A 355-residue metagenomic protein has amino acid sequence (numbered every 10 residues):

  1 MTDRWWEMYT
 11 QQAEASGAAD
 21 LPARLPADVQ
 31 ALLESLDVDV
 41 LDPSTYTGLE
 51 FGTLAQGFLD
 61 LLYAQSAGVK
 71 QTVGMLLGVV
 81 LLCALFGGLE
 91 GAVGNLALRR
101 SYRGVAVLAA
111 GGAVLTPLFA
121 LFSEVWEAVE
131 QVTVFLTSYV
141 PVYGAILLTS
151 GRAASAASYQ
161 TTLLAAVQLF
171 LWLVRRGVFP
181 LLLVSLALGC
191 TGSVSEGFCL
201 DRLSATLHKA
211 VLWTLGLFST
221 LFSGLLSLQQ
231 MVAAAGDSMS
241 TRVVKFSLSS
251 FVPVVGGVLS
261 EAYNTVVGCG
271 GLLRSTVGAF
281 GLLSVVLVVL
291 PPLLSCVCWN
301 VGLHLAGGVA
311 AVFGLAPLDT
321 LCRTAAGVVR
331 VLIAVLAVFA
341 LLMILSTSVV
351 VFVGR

Functional and structural regions predicted by a protein language model:
M1-R103, P117-E127, Q131, F135-L136 (+8 more regions): Gly/Ser-rich, low-complexity
L82, F86, E90, A187 (+5 more regions): Alpha-helical membrane-inserting segments
G91-L96, E196-V211, A310-D319: Membrane interface segments of multi-pass transport proteins and intramembrane proteases
G104-P117, L136-A153, L173-L181, C190: Mid-bilayer segments of alpha-helical transmembrane spans in multi-pass integral membrane proteins that mediate
Y159-S284, V288: Generic multipass alpha-helical transmembrane bundles of integral membrane proteins
S275-A316: Helical hairpin unit composed of two closely spaced alpha helices linked by a short loop
F313-I333: Interfacial loop-to-transmembrane junctions
